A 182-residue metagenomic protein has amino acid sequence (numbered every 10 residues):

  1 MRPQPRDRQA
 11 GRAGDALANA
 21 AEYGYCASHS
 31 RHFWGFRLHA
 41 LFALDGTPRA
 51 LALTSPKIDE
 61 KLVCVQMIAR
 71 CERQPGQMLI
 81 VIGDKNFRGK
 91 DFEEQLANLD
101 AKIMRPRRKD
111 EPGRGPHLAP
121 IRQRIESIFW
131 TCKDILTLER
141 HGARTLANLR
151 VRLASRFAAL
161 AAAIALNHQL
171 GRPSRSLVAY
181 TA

Functional and structural regions predicted by a protein language model:
M1-N98, K102-M104, R108: Polybasic low-complexity intrinsically disordered regions
S28-R31, A143-L153: Structural motif
L38, Q123, D134, V151-L153 (+1 more regions): Hydrophobic alpha-helical segments, especially transmembrane helices and their immediate juxtamembrane helical caps
V63, R124, I128, A154: Catalytic-loop motifs flanking and including active-site residues across diverse enzymes
G76-N148: Helix-centered, glycine/charged polyanion-binding patches within enzymatic domains that contact phosphate-containing
V151-A182: C-terminal domain-tail junction helix/linker
